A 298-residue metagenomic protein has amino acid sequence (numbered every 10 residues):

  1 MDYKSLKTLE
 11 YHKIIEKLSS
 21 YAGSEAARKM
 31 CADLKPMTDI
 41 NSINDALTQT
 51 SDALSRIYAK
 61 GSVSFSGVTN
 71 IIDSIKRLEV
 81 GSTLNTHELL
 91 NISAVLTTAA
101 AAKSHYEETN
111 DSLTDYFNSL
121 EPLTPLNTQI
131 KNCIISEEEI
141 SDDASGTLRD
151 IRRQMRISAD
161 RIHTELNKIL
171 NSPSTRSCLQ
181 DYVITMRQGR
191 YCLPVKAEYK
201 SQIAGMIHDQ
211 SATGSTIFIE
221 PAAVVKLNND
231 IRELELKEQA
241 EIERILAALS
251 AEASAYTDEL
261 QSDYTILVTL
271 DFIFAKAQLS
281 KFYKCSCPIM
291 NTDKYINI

Functional and structural regions predicted by a protein language model:
M1-S62, V80-T83, D111-D115, Q129-I298: Alpha-helical coupling/stalk and coiled-coil linker elements that connect catalytic or binding modules and transmit
S66, K76-G81: N-terminal helix-rich structural modules
L84-A100: Short secondary-structure subsegments characteristic of cysteine-rich extracellular domains
S119-L123: The cytoplasmic-loop to transmembrane-helix boundary for the fourth helix
L126: Phosphate/adenylate-binding glycine loop and adjacent helical scaffold
